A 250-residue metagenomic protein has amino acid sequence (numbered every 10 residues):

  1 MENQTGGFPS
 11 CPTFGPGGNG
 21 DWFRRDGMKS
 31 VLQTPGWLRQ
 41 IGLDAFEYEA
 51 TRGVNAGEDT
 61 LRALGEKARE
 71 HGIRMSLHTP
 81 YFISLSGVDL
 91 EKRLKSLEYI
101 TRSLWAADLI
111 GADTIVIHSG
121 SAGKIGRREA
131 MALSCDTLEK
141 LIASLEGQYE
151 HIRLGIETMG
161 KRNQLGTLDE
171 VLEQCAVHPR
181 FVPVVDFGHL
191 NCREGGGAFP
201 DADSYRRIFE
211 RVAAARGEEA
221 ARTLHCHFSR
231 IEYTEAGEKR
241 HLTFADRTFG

Functional and structural regions predicted by a protein language model:
M1-T79, I83-R102: N-terminal pre-domain/capping segments
E2-N3, P35, G57-H71, T101-D108 (+2 more regions): Short amphipathic alpha-helices and their capping/turn segments at secondary-structure boundaries
P12-G18, F46-Y48, M75-T79, I115-I117 (+3 more regions): Hydrophobic faces of well-ordered beta-strands that scaffold small-molecule active sites in alpha/beta enzyme cores
G17-D21, E49-G53, P80-S84, G120-A122 (+3 more regions): Active-site beta-loop-alpha junctions enriched in small/polar residues
D26-S30, A56-A63, V88-Y99, I125-D136 (+3 more regions): Alpha-helix N-cap and loop-to-helix initiation/capping positions
R39-D44, G111, E150, R222: Short loop/turn motifs at secondary-structure junctions
R69-E70, S86-V185: Active-site acidic/histidine proton-transfer and metal-coordination neighborhood in alpha/beta enzyme cores
K140-R240: Acidic/histidine-rich catalytic cores of soluble enzymes
